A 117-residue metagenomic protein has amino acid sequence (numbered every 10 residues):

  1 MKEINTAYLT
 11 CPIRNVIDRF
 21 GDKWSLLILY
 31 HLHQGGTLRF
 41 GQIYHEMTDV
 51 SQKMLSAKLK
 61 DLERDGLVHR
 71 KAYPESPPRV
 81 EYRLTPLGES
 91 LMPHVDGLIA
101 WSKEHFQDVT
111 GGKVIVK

Functional and structural regions predicted by a protein language model:
M1-L9, H45-E46: Recognition helices and adjacent regulatory flanks at domain boundaries
C11-M54, P74-E75, E81: N-terminal helix-turn-helix DNA-binding core of bacterial DNA-binding proteins
D18, L27-Y30, E63, P93 (+1 more regions): A cross-family signal for key residues in well-ordered alpha-helices that form functional helical elements
L55, L59-L62: Basic amphipathic alpha-helical segments that dock to polyanions
E63-K71: A short, conserved structural fragment
P74-L98: Basic, amphipathic "hinge/linker" alpha-helix immediately C-terminal to the N-terminal HTH DNA-binding motif
E89-K117: Amphipathic alpha-helical dimerization/coiled-coil segments that flank or bridge DNA-binding/regulatory modules
